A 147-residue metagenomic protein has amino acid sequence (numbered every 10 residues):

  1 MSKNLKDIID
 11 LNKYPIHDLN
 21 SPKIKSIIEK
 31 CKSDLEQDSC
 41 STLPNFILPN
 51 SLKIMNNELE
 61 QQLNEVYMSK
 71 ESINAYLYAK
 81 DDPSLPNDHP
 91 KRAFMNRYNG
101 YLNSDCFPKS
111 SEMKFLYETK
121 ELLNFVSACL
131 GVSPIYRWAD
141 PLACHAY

Functional and structural regions predicted by a protein language model:
M1-Q37: Fe(II)/2-oxoglutarate
N20, F46, A75-A79: Basic/polar, acidic-poor N-terminal "presequence/leader" segments that form or can form short amphipathic helices
E36-S39, F107-K109: Short glycine-enriched loop/turn motifs at secondary-structure junctions
S41-I47: Short amphipathic
I47, I54-N64, S84-P141: Signature of the catalytic double-stranded beta-helix
Q61-L85: Short, solvent-exposed beta-strand-terminating loops
L142-Y147: Beta-rich nucleic-acid/ligand-interaction surfaces
